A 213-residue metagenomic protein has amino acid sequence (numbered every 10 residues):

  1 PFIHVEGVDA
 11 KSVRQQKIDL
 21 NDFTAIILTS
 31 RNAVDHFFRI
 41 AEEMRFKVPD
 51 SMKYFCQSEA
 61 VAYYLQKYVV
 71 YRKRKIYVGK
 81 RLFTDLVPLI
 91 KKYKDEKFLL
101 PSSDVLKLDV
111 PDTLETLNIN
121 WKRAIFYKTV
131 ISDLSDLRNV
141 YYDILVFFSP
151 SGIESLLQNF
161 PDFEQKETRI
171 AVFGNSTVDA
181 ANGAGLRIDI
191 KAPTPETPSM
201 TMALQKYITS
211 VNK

Functional and structural regions predicted by a protein language model:
P1-K213: Conserved beta-alpha
